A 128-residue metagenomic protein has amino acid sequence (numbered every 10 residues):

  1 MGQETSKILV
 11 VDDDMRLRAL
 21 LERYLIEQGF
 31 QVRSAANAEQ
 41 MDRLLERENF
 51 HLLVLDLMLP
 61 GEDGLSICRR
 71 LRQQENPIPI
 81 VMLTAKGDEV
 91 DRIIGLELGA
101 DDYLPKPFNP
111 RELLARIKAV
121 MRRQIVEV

Functional and structural regions predicted by a protein language model:
M1-L9, M121: Non-catalytic signal-transmission and effector/linker regions of two-component phosphorelay proteins
E4-T5, N49-H51, E75-P79: His-Asp phosphorelay/catalytic-motif detector in bacterial-type signaling
A19-E27: Charged docking surfaces used in two-component/phosphorelay signaling
G29-N37, L44: Short hydrophobic/Thr-rich beta-strand motif most characteristic of the beta2 strand and flanking loop of CheY-like
S34, L59-E62, E89, E97: Residue-level signal for the "D+5" position in two-component response regulator receiver
N37, D63-S66: Acidic catalytic/metal-coordinating carboxylates
E48-V54, L59: Active-site beta3 strand of CheY-like receiver
R69, Q73-V128: Basic, amphipathic DNA-recognition helix from helix-turn-helix-like DNA-binding domains
